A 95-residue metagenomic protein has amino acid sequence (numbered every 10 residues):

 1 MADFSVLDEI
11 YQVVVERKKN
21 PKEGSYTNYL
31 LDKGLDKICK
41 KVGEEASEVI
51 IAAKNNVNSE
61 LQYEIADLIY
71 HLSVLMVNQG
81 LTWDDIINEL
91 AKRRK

Functional and structural regions predicted by a protein language model:
M1-I65, I69-K95: Flexible "arm" and connector segments at domain edges
